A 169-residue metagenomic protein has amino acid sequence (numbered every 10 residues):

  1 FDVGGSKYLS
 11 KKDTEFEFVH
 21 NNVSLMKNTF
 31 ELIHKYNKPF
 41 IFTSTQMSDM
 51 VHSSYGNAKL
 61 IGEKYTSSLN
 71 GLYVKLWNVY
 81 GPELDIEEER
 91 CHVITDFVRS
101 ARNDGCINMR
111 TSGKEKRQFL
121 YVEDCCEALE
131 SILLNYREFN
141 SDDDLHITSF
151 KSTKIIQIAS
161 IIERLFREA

Functional and structural regions predicted by a protein language model:
F1-G4, I41-T45, K75-W77, T148: Active-site beta-alpha turn of Rossmann-fold NAD(P)-dependent dehydrogenases/reductases
F1-N21: NAD(P)H-binding glycine-rich loop region in Rossmannoid oxidoreductase-like domains and their noncatalytic homologs
V19-V23, H52-E63, E88-T95, Q118-F119 (+1 more regions): Short-chain dehydrogenase/reductase
S24-N57, L72: Conserved Rossmann-fold NAD(P)-dependent oxidoreductase catalytic core, especially the SDR/UDP-sugar
M26-K27, L60-S67, T95-V98, E127: Conserved active-site helix of classical SDR/Rossmann-fold NAD(P)-dependent CH-OH oxidoreductases
S44-T45, E63-D85, T95, N108: Conserved beta-loop-beta element that borders a ligand/cofactor-binding pocket
R102-A169: C-terminal substrate-binding subdomain of Rossmann-fold SDR/epimerase-dehydratase oxidoreductases
